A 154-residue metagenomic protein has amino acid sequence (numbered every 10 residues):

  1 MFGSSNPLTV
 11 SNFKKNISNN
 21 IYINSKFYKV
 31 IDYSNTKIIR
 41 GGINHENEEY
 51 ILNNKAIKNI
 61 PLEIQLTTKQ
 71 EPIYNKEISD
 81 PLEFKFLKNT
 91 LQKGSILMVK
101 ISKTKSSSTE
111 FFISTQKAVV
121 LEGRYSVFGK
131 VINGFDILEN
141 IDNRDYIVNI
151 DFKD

Functional and structural regions predicted by a protein language model:
M1-D154: Cyclophilin-like peptidyl-prolyl cis-trans isomerases
